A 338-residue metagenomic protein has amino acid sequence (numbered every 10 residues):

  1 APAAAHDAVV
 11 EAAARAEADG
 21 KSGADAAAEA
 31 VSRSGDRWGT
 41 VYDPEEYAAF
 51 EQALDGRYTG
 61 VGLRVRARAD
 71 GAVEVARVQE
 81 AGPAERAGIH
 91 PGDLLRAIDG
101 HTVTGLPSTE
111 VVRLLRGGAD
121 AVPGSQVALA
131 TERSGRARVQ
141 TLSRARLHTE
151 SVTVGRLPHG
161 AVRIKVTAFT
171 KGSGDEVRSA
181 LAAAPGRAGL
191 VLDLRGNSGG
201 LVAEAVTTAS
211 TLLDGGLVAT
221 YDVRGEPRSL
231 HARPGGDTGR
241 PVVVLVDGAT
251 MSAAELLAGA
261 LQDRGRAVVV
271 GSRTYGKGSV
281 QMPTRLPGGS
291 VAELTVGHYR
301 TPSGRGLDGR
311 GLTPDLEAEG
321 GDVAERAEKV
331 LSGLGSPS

Functional and structural regions predicted by a protein language model:
A3-D70, Q126, S134-Q140: Extended, small/polar residue-biased N-terminal targeting/export presequences and adjacent propeptide/linker tracts
A5-A12, S22-A30, S34, E46 (+7 more regions): Stable alpha-helical elements in mature extracytoplasmic
A26-A30, L63, A84, G92-L95 (+6 more regions): Terminal peptide-recognition signature
A69-V75, R163: PDZ/PDZ-like groove recognition
A84-T109, V191-D193: Conserved PDZ fold ligand-binding element
T109-D120: Short, compositionally biased
V122-G276, Q281-M282: Cleft-lining beta-strand/loop regions that shape enzyme active-site pockets
